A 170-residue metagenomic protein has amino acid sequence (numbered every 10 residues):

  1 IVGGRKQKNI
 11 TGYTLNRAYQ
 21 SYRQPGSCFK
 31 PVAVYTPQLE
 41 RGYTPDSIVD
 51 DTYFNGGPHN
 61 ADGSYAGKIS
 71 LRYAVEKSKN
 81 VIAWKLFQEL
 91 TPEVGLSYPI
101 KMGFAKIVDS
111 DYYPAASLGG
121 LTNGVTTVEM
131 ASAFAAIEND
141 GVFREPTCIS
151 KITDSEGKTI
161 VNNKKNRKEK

Functional and structural regions predicted by a protein language model:
I1-T11, M102, S150-T153: A short, well-structured edge-of-sheet supersecondary motif
K8, L39-S47, A105-I107, N139-R144: Secondary-structure transition/capping motifs at alpha-helix termini and the adjoining loop/turn into the next element
I10-R23, A116-G119: Short helix/strand-bridging catalytic loops that position acidic/His residues to coordinate divalent metals and engage
Q20-K30, L121-V125: Gly/Ser-rich catalytic serine loop of serine hydrolases
Q24-V49, A74, A133-I137: Active-site SXXK
Y43-G95, F143, S155-K170: Conserved catalytic neighborhood of penicillin-recognizing serine enzymes
L90-I107: Short, charged, amphipathic alpha-helices and their helix-cap/turn boundaries
A105-G157: Active-site-proximal helix/loop microenvironment of the serine DD-peptidase/beta-lactamase transpeptidase fold
